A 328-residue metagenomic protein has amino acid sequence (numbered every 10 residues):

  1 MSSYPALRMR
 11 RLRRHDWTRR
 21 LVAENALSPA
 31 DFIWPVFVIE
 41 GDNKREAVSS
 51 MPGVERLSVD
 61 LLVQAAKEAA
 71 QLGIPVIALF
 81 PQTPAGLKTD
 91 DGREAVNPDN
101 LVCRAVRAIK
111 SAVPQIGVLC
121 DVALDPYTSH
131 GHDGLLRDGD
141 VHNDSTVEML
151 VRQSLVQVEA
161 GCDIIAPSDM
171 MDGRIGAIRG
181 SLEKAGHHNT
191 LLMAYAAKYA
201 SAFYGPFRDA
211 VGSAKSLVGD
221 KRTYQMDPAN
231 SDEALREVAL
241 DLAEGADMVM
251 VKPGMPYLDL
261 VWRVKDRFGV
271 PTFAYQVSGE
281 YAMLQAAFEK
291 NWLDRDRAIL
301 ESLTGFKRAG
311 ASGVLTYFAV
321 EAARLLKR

Functional and structural regions predicted by a protein language model:
M1-A23: N-terminal amphipathic/basic leader segments beginning at the initiator methionine
S2-Y4, H15, L27-I33, I39-R328: Alpha/beta enzyme core
